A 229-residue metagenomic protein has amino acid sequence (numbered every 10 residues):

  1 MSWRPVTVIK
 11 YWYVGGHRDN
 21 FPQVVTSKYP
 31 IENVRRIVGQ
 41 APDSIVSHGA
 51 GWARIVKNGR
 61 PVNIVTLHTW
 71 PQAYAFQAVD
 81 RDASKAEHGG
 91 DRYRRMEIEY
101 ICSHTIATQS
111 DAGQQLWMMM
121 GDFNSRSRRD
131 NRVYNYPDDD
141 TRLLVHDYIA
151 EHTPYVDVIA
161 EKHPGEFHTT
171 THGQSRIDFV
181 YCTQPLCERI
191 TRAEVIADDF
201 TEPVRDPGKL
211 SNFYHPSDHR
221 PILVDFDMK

Functional and structural regions predicted by a protein language model:
M1-Q72: Structured beta-strand-rich core segments of catalytic domains in phosphoester-bond hydrolases
S2-R4, Q23, I98, C102-A107 (+1 more regions): Short amphipathic alpha-helical segments and helix-helix/interface helices
S2-T7, D43, R81-A83, Y134-D139 (+1 more regions): Glycine-rich, phosphate-binding/catalytic loops in enzymes
I45-H48, G89-C102, D140-T141, P216: Soluble or luminal CAZymes and related metallo-dependent hydrolases
V56, N63, G90-F123: His/acidic metal-ligating clusters that form di-metal
V65, Y74-V79, R129-R132: A short secondary-structure junction signal
Y74-R92: A solvent-exposed, charged loop/short amphipathic helix patch at secondary-structure junctions
A107-M118, N124-K229: Metal-dependent phosphoester-hydrolase catalytic domains
